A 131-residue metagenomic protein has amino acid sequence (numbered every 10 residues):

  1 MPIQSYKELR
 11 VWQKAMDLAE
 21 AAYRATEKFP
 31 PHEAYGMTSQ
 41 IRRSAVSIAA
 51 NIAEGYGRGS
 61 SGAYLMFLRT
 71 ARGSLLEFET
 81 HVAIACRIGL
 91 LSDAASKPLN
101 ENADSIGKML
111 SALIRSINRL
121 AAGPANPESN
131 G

Functional and structural regions predicted by a protein language model:
M1-G131: Short, C-terminally biased terminal segments at protein or domain edges
